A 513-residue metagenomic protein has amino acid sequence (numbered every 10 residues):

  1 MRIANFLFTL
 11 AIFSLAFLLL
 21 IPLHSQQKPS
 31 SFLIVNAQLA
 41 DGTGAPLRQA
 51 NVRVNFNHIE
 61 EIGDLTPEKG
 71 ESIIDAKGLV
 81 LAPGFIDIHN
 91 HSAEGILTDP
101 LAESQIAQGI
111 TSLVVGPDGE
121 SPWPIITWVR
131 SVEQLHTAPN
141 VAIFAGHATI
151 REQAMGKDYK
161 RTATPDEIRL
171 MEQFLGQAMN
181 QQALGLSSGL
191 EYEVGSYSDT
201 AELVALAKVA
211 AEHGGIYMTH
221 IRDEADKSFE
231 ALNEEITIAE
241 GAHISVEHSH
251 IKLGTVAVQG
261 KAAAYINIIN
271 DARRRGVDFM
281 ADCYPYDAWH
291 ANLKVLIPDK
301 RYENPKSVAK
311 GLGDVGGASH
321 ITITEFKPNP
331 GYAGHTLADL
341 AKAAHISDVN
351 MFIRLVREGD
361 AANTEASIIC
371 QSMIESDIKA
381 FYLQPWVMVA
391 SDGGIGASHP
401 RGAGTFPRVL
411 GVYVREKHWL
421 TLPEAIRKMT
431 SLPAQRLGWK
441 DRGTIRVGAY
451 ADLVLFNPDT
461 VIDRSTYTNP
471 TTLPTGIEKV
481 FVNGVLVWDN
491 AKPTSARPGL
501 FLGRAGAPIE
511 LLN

Functional and structural regions predicted by a protein language model:
A4-T9, L15-L18, L23-A50, N55 (+2 more regions): Active-site microenvironment of metallo-dependent hydrolases
K28-S30, L39, T43-G84: Histidine-rich, glycine-flanked metal-binding segment
A76-L81, F85-N90, L97-S188, A207 (+4 more regions): Divalent-metal coordination cores built from histidine and acidic residues
L113-V114, L186-S187, Y217, V246 (+3 more regions): Hydrophobic residues within beta-strands of alpha/beta enzymes
P124-W128, E152-D158, T200, F229-N233 (+6 more regions): Short acidic, glycine/serine/threonine-rich loops at helix termini
W128-E133, A148-T164, F174, L190 (+3 more regions): Polyanionic/metal-chelating signatures
Q177-E235: Divalent metal-binding pocket/active-site signature
Y192-Y197, D223-S228, G254-A257, D287 (+1 more regions): Short, small-residue-enriched loops and turns at beta-alpha junctions that line or gate enzyme active sites
